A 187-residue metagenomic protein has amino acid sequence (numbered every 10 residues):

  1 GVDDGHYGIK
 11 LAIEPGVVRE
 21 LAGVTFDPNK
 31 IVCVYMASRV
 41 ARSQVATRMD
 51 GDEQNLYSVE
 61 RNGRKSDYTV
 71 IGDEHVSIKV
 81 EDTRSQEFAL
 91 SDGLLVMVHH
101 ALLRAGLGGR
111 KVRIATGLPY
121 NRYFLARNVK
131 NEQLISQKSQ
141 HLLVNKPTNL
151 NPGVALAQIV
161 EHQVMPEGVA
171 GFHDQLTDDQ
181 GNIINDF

Functional and structural regions predicted by a protein language model:
G1-D186: Nucleotide/phosphate-binding catalytic cleft detector across ATP-hydrolyzing and phosphate-transferring enzymes
